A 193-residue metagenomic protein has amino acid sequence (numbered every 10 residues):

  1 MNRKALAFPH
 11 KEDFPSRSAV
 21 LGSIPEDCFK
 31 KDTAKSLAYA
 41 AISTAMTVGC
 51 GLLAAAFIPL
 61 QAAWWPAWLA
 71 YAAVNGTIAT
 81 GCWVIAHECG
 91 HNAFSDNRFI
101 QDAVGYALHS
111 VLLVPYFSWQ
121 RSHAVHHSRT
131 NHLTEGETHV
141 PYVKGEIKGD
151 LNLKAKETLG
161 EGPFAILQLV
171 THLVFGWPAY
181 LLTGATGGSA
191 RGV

Functional and structural regions predicted by a protein language model:
M1-A73: Topogenic membrane-insertion module of multi-pass membrane proteins
N75, A79-A86, G90-V193: Membrane-embedded catalytic scaffold of the fatty acid hydroxylase/desaturase
